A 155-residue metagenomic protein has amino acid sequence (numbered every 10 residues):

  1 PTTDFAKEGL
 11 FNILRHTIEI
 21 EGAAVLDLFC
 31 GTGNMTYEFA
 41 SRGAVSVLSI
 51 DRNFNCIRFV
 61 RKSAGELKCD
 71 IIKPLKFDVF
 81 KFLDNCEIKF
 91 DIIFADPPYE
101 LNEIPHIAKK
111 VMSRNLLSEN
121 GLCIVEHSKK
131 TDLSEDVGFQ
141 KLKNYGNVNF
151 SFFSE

Functional and structural regions predicted by a protein language model:
P1-E155: Class I S-adenosyl-L-methionine-dependent methyltransferase catalytic core
